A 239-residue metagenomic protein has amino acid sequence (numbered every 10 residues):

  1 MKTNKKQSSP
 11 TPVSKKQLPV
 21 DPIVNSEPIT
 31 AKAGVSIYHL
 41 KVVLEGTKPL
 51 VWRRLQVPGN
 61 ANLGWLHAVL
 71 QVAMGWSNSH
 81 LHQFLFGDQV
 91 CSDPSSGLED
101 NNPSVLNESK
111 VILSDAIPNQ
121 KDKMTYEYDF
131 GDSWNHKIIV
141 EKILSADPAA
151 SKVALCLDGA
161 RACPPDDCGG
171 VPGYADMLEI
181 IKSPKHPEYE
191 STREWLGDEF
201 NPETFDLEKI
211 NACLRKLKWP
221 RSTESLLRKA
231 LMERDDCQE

Functional and structural regions predicted by a protein language model:
M1-E239: Short linear regulatory motifs enriched in tryptophan with gly/pro/ser
